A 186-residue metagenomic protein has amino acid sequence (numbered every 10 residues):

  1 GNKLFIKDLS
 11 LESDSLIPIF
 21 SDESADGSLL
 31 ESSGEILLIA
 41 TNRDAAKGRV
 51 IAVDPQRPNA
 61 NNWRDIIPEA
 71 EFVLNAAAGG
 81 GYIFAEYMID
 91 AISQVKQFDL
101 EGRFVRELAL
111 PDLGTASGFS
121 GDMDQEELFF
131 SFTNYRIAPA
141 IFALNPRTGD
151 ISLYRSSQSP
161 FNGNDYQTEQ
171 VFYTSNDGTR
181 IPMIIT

Functional and structural regions predicted by a protein language model:
G1, K7-D8, S32-G34, L38-A45 (+4 more regions): Beta-strand C-termini and the immediately following turn/loop, strongest in propeller blades
G1-S32, G102-T186: Non-catalytic accessory segments flanking enzyme active sites
S13-N61, I67: Extended hydrophobic/aromatic segments used for targeting, binding, or gating
D44, A70, G80, I89 (+2 more regions): Short loop/turn positions at the edges of beta-strands in beta-sheet-rich folds
G48, N61, G81, S93 (+2 more regions): Feature representing long, continuous alpha-helical segments
P58, N75, F161-G163: Short glycine/serine/proline-enriched coil/turn segments at secondary-structure junctions
A60-M88: Generic long, charged, amphipathic alpha-helical segments
K96-G102: Mid-to-C-terminal polyanion-binding domains and interfaces
